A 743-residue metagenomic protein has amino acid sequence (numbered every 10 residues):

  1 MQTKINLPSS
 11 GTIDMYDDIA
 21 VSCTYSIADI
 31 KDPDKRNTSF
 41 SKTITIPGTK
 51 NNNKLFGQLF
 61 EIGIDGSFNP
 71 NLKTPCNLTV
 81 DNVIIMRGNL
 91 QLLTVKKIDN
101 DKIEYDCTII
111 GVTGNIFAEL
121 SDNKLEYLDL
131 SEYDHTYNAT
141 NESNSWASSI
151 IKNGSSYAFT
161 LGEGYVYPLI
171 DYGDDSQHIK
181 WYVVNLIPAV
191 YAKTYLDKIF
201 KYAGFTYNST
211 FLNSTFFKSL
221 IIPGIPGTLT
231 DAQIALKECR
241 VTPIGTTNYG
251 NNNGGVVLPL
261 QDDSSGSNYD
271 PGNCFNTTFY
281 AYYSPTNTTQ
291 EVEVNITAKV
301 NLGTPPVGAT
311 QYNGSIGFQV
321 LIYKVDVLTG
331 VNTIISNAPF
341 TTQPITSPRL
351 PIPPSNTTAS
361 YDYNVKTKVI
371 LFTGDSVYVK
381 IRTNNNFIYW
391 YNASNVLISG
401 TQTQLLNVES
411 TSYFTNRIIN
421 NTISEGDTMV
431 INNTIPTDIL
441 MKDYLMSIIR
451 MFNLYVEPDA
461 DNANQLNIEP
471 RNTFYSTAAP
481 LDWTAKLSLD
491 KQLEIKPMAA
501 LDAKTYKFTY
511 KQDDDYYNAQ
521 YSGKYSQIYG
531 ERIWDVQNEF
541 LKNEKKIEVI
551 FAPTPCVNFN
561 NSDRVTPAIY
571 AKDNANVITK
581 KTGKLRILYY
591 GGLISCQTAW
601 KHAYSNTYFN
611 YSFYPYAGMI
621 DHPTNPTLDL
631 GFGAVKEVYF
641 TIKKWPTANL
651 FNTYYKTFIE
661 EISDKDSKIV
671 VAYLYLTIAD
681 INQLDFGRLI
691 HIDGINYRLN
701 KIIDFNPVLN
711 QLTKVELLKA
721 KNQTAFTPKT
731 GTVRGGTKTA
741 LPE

Functional and structural regions predicted by a protein language model:
M1-G266, L397-D427, T434-I449, N472-D482 (+9 more regions): Polar, S/T/G-rich
F56-G57, S667-L676: Short, structured beta-strand/loop micro-motifs enriched in basic residues and often containing a Trp
S67-L78, A679-I692: Short coil-to-beta transition motif at edge beta-strands of beta-rich domains
M86-T94, I695-F705: Short beta-strand-centered aromatic/proline hotspots
Y182, L186, K198-F211, V369-Y391 (+1 more regions): Ser/Thr/Pro-rich, low-complexity mucin-like regions that serve as glycosylated stalks/linkers or repetitive adhesive
Q233-T422: Extracellular jelly-roll beta-sandwich "head" domains, especially the C-terminal globular C1q domain
N464-P470: Minor-groove-contacting beta-hairpin "wing" of winged helix-turn-helix DNA-binding domains
Q723-E743: Viral virion structural and adsorption modules
